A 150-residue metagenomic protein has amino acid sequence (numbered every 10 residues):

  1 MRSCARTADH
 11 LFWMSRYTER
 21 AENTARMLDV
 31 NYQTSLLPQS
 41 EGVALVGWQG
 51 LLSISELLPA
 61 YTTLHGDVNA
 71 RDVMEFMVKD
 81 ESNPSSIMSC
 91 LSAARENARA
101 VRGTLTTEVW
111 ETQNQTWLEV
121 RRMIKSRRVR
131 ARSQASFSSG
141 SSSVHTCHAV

Functional and structural regions predicted by a protein language model:
M1-V150: Alpha-helical transmembrane segments and their helix-helix packing motifs
